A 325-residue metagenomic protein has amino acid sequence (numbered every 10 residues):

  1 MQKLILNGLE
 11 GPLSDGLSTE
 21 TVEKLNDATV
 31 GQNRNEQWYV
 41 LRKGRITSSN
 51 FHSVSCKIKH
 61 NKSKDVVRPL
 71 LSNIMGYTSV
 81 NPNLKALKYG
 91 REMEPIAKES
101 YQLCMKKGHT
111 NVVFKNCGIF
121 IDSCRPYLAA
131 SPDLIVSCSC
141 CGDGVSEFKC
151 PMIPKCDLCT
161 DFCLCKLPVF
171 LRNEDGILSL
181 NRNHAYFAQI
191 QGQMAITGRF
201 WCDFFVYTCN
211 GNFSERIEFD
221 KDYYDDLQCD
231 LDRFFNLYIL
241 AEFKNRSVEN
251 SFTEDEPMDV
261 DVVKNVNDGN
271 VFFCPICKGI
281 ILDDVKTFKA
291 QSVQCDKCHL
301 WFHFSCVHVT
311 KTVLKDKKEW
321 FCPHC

Functional and structural regions predicted by a protein language model:
M1-K107, C156-L180, V248-E249: Charged, glycine-rich intrinsically disordered N-terminal tails and low-complexity linkers that flank
N81-L87, D175-S179, S214-R216, D284-A290 (+1 more regions): Short interface patches used for recognition in eukaryotic signaling and trafficking proteins
E94-A97, Y186-Q189, Y223, L227 (+3 more regions): Alpha-helical interaction elements in eukaryotic regulators
P95, E99, T110-N116, P275-I276 (+1 more regions): Eukaryotic beta-rich interaction modules
M105, H109-A130, C138-A241, N245: Nucleic-acid nuclease catalytic cores
Y223-Y224, Q228-N267, P323-C325: C-terminal helix/juxtamembrane-tail motif
M258-C325: PHD-type zinc finger and closely related Cys/His-rich zinc-binding mini-domains in nuclear regulators
